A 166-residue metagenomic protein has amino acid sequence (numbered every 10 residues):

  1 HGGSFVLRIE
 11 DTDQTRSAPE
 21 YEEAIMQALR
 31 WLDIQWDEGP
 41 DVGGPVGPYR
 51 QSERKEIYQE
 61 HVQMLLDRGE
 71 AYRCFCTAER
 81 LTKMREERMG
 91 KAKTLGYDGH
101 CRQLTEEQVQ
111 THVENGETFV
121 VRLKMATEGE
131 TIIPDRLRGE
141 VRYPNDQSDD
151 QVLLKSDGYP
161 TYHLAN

Functional and structural regions predicted by a protein language model:
H1-G90: N-terminal Rossmann-like or analogous alpha/beta NTP/dinucleotide-binding catalytic cores that position adenine
Y72-N166: Active-site cores that bind ATP or allylic diphosphates and position pyrophosphate for catalysis
